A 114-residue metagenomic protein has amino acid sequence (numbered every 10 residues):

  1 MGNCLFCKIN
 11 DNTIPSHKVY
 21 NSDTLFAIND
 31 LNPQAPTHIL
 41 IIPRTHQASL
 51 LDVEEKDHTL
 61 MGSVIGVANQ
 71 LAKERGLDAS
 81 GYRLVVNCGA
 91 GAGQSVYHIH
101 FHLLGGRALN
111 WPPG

Functional and structural regions predicted by a protein language model:
M1-G114: HIT superfamily nucleotide-processing domains
